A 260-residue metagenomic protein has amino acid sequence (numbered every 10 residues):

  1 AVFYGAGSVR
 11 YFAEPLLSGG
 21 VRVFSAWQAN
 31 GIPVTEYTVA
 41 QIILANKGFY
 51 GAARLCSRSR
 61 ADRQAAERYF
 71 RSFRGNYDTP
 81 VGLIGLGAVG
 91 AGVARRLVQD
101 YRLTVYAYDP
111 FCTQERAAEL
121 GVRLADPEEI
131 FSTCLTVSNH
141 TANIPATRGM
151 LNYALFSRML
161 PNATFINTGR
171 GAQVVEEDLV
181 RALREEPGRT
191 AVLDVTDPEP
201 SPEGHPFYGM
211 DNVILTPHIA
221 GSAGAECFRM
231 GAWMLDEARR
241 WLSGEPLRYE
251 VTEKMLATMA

Functional and structural regions predicted by a protein language model:
A1, S18-R22, R102-L103, P161-A163 (+1 more regions): A short helix->loop->beta-strand "cap" motif at the edges of active sites that frequently abuts
A1-S57, F73: Phosphate/diphosphate ligand-binding glycine-rich loop within oxidoreductases
T35-R54, Q99-L103, A232-E245: Oxidoreductase and adenylate-handling cofactor-binding alpha/beta cores
A53-G92: Glycine-rich NAD(P)-binding loop of Rossmann-like domains
A94, V98, L183: Gly/Ala-rich phosphate-binding loop of Rossmann-like dinucleotide-binding domains, activating on the conserved
Q99-A118: NAD(P)-binding Rossmann-fold cofactor-contacting core
C112-P206: Rossmann-like adenosine-cofactor binding region
N162-A260: Rossmann-like dinucleotide-binding domain for NAD(H)/NADP(H)
